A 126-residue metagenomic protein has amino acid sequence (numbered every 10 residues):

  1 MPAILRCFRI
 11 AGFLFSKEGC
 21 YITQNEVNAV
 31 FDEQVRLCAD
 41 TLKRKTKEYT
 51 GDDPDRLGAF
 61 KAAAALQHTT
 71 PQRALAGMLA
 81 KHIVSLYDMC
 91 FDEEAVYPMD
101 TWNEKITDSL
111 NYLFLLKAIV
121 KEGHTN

Functional and structural regions predicted by a protein language model:
M1-P2, I22: Accessible peptide chain termini
P2-L5, I10-A11: Intrinsically disordered, low-complexity segments enriched in serine/proline and basic residues
F15-N126: Intrinsically disordered, low-complexity regulatory regions that flank transcription factor DNA-binding cores
